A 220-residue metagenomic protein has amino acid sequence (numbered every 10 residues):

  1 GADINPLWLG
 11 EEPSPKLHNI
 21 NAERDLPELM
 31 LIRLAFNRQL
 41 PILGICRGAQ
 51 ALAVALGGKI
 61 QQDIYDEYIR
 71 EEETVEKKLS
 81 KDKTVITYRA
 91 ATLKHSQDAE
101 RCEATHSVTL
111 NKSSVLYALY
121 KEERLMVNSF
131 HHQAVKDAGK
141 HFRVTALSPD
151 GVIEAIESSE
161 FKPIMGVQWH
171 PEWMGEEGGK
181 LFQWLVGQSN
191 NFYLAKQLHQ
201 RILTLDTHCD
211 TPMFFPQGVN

Functional and structural regions predicted by a protein language model:
G1-W8, K59-V75: Short, solvent-exposed beta-strand-terminating loops
A2-N5, A49, T211-M213: Glycine-rich nucleotide phosphate-binding loop and flanking beta-alpha elements of Rossmann-like dinucleotide-binding
I4-E23: Glycine/threonine-rich flexible loop motifs
N5-L9, L52-A55, I156, P216: Short glycine-/acidic-enriched loop or helix-start segments at secondary-structure transitions that form or flank
I20-L40, Y65, I69-F192: Amide-donor transfer/coupling interface in amidating biosynthetic enzymes
R33-Q61: Catalytic nucleophile loop
C46, H131, H170, H208-D210: Histidine-centered divalent metal-coordination motifs
F192-N220: N-terminal hydrophobic targeting/anchoring segments and the immediately downstream early-domain regions of hydrolases
